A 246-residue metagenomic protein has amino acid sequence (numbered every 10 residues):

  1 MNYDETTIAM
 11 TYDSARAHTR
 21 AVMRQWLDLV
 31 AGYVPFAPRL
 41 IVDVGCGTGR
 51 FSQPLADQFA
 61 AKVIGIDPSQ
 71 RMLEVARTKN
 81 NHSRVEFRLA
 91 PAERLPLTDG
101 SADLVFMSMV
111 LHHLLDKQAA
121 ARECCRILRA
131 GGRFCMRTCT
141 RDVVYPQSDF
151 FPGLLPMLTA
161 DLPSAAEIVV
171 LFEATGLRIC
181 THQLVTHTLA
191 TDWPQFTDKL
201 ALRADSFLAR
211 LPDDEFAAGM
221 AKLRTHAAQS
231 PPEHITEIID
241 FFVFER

Functional and structural regions predicted by a protein language model:
M1-A37, R50-P54, M72, L202-A204: Conserved class I S-adenosyl-L-methionine
T19, T48, C180-R246: Conserved Class I S-adenosyl-L-methionine
V42-V44, T48-R94: Class I SAM-dependent methyltransferase SAM/SAH-binding core
F106: A conserved beta-strand element that flanks and buttresses the S-adenosyl-L-methionine
M109-H113: Short catalytic micro-motifs in class I SAM-dependent methyltransferases
Q118-A130: A short glycine-rich, Lys/Arg-flanked "PGG" loop and its adjoining helix->strand segment in the class I
R133-D161: Conserved class I S-adenosyl-L-methionine
D161-T175: Short alpha-helix
